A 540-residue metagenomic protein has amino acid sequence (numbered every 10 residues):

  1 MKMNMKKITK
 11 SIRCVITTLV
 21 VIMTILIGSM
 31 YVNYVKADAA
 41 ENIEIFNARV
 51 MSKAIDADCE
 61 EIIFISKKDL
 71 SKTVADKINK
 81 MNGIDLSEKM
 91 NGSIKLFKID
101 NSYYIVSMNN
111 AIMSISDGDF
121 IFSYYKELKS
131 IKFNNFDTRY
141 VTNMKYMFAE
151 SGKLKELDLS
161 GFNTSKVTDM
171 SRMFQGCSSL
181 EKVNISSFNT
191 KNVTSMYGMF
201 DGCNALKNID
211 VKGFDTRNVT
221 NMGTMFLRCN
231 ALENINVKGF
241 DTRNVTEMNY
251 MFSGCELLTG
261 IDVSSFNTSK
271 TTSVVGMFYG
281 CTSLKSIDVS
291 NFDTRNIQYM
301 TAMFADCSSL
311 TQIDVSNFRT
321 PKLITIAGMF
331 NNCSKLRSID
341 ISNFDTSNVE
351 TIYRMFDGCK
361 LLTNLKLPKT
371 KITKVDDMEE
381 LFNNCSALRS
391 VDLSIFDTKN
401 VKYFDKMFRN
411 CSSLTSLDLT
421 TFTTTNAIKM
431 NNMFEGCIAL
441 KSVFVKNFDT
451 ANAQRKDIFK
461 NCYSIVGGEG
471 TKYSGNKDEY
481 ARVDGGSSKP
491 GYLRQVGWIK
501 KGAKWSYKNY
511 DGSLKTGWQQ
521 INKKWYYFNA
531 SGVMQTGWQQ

Functional and structural regions predicted by a protein language model:
M1-K10: N-terminal secretory signal peptides that target proteins for export/translocation
I16-S29: Bacterial N-terminal signal peptides
L26-E41: Sec-dependent signal peptide cleavage junction
D38-E127, K132-N134, K145-A149, Q175 (+11 more regions): Surface-exposed repetitive/solenoidal architectures
F64-I65, D100-M113, K126-T142, G152-T168 (+13 more regions): Structural signature of tandem-repeat unit edges
K68-S71, Y463-I465, S531-G532: Acidic glycine-/aspartate-rich tracts in secreted/extracellular proteins
D119, K145-Y146, S171-R172, Y197-G198 (+10 more regions): Register-specific detector for alpha-helical tandem repeat solenoids, activating on a conserved position within each
Y473-Q540: Extracellular adhesion/carbohydrate-binding repeat motifs centered on closely spaced tryptophans
